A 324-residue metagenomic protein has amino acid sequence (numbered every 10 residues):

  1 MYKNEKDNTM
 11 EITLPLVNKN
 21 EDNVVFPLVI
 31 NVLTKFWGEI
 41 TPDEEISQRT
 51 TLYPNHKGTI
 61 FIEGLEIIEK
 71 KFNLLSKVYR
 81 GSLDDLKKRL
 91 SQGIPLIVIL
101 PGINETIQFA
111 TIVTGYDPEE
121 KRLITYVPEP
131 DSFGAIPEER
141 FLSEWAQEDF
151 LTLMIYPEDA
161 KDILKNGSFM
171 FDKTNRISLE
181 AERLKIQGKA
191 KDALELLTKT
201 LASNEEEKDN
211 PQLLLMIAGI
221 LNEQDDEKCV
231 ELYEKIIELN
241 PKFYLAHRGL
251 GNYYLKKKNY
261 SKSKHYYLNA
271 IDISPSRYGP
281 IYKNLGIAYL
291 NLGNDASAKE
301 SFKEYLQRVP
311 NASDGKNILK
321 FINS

Functional and structural regions predicted by a protein language model:
M1-K57, E119, T174-S178, E182 (+12 more regions): Active-site-adjacent structural segments surrounding the nucleophilic cysteine of cysteine proteases and isopeptidases
M1-L16, E21, T34-F36, I40-Y156: Conserved active-site-adjacent core of cysteine acyl-enzyme catalytic domains
P27-L28, I62-E63, E231: A generic alpha-helix surface/boundary motif
Y116-L215: Noncatalytic regulatory segments and standalone regulatory/sensor domains
E120-I124, S276-Y278, A296: Substrate-binding/catalytic groove segments of enzymes that remodel or degrade extracellular structural polymers
L184, L214-L221, L232, H247-Y254 (+3 more regions): TPR/Sel1-like alpha-solenoid repeat signature
D272, L290-S313: TPR/TPR-like (Sel1-like) alpha-helical repeat modules
